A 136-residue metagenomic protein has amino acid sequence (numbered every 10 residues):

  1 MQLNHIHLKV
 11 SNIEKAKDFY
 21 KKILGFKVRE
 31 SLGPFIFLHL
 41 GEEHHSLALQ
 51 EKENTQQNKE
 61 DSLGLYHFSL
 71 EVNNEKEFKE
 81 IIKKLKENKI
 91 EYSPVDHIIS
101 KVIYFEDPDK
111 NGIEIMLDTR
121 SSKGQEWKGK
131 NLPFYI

Functional and structural regions predicted by a protein language model:
M1-E14, F68, S122-I136: N-terminal beta-strand motif that seeds the catalytic metal site of vicinal oxygen chelate
L3-V10, N58-K84, K101-N111: Vicinal oxygen chelate
N4, G25, P34, I99-K101: Residue-level marker for the onset of beta-strands and adjacent loop->beta junctions in well-ordered domains
E14-K27, K84: Amphipathic alpha-helical segments
K15-A16, H45, E77: Short phosphate-engaging motifs
G25-S31, I90-P94: Short secondary-structure junctions
K27-S62, E106, G112-T119: Conserved short beta-strand elements that form part of the metal-binding/catalytic scaffold of enzyme active sites
I82-K83, E87-I136: Vicinal oxygen chelate
